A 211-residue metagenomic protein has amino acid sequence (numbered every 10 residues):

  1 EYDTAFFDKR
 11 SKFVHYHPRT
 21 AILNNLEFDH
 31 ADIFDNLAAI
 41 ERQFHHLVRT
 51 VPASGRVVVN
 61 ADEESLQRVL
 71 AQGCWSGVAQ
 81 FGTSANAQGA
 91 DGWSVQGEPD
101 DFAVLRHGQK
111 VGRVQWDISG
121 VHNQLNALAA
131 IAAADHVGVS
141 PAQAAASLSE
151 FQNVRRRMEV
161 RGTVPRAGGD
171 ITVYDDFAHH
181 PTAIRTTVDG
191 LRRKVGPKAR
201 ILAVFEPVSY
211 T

Functional and structural regions predicted by a protein language model:
D3, V14-T172, K198-A199: Acidic, Mg2+-coordinating active-site environments of NTP-dependent enzymes
D3-V14, V188-G190: Switch II of P-loop NTPase G domains
H30, H179-H180, V208: Histidine-centered active-site/metal-ligand motif
T83, F205-V208: Cofactor-binding loop segments of dinucleotide-utilizing enzymes, especially the Rossmann-like FAD- and NAD(P)+-binding
D117, Y174-D175, F205-E206: Thr-Gly-centered strand-to-loop micro-motif
D175-R185: Glycine-rich phosphate/pyrophosphate-binding beta-alpha loops
V188-I201: Glycine-rich phosphate/diphosphate-binding loops that line cofactor/substrate pockets in enzymes
T211: Conserved small/polar residues in nucleotide/adenosyl-binding loops
